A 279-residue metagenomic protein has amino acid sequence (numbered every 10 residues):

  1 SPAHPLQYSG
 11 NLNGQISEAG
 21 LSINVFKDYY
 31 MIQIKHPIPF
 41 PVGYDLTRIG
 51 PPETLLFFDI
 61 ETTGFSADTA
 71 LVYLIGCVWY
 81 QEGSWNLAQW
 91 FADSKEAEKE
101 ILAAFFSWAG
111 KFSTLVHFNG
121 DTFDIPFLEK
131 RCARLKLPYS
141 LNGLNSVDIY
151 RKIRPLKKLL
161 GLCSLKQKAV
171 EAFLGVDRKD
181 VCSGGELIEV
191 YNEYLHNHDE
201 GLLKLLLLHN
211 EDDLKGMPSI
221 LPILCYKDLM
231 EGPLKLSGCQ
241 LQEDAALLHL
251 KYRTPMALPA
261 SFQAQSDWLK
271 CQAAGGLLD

Functional and structural regions predicted by a protein language model:
S1-A70, Y80-D279: DEDD superfamily 3′-5′ metal-dependent exonuclease/proofreading module
I75-C77: Short beta-strand scaffold segments in enzyme catalytic cores
